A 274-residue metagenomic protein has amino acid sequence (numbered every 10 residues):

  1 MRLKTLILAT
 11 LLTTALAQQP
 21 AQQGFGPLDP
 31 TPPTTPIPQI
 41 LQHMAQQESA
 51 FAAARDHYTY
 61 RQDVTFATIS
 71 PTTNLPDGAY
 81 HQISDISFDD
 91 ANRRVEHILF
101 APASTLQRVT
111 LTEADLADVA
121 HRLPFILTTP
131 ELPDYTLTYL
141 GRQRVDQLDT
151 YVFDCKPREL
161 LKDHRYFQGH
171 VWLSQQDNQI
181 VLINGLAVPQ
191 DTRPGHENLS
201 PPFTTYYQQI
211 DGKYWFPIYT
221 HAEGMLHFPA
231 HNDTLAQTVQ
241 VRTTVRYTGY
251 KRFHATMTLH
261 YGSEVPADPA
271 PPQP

Functional and structural regions predicted by a protein language model:
M1-I7: Bacterial N-terminal signal peptides that target proteins for export
I7-A9, Q147: Intrinsically disordered, low-complexity segments enriched in polar/charged small residues
T10-Q18: Hydrophobic h-region of N-terminal signal peptides that target proteins for export in Gram-negative bacteria
Q19-Q168, Q176-L182, L186-P201, Q209-G212 (+2 more regions): Structured extracytoplasmic
